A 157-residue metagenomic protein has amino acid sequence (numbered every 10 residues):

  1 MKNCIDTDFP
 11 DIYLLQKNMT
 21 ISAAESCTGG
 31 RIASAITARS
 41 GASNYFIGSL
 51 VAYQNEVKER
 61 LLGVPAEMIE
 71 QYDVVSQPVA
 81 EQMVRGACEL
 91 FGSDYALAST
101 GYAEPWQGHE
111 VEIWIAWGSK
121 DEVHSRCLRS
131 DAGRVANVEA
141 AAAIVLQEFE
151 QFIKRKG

Functional and structural regions predicted by a protein language model:
M1-G157: Short alpha-helical segments enriched in small residues
